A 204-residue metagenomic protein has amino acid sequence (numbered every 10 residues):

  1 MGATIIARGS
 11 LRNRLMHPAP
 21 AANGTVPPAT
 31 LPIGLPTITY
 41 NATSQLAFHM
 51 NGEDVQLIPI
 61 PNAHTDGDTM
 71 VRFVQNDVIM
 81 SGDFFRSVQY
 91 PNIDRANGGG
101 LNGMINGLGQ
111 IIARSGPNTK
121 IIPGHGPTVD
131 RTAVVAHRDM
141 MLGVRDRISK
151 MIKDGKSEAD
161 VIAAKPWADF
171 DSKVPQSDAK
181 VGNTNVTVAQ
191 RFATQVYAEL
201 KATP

Functional and structural regions predicted by a protein language model:
M1-A3: Active-site metal-binding motif and surrounding structural segment of the metallo-beta-lactamase
I5, Y40, H64, V71 (+4 more regions): Divalent metal-coordination and catalytic microenvironments
I6-S10, I79-G82, R114-G116, K120-G126: Active-site neighborhood of phospho(di)ester-bond hydrolases with catalytic His/Asp-centered motifs
S10-I60, T65-D66, Q75, N106-L108 (+1 more regions): Metallo-beta-lactamase
R12-M16, T65-D68, R86-Y90, I121 (+1 more regions): Active-site environment of divalent metal-dependent phosphoester hydrolases
R95-P123, G143: An active-site-proximal "capping" alpha-helix that borders the catalytic cofactor pocket
A113-R114, T128-P204: Accessory terminal helices/loops
